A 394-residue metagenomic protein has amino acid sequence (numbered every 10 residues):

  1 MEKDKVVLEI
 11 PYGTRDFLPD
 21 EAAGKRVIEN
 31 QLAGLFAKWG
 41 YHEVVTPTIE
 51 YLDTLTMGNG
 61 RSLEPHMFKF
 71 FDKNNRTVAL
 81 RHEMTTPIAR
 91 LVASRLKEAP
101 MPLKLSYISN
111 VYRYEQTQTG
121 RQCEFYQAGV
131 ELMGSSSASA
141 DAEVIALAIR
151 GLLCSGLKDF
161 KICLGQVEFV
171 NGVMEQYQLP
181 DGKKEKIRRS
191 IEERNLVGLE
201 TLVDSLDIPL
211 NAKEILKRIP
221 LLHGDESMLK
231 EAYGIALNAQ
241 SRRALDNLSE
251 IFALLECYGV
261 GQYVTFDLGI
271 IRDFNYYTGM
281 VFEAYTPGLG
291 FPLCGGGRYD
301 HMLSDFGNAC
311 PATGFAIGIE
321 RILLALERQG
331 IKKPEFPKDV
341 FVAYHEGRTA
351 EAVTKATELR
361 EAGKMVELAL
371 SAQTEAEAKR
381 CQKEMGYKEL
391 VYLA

Functional and structural regions predicted by a protein language model:
M1-T86, S94, A142, C163: TRNA-binding/sensing appendages of the translation machinery
E2, A22-W39, E50-D53, T85-E98 (+2 more regions): Positively charged, Gly/Ser-enriched RNA/tRNA-binding surfaces
G58-S62, Q176-Y177, M280, C381-M385: Short low-complexity, flexible loop/linker segments enriched in glycine and/or proline with clustered acidic
H66-D72, Q178-T201, I208: Acidic, His- and aromatic-enriched active-site or binding-groove loops in soluble protein domains that engage sugars
K69-L80, R189-E192, L390-A394: Short, basic, helix/turn surface patches
C123-A128, L164-G172: Short, conserved phosphate-binding/catalytic loop or strand-edge motifs used in phosphoryl-/nucleotidyl-transfer
R150-C154, E168-Q176: Hydrophobic mid-domain F-helix/FG-region of cytochrome P450s
Q166, R194-N195, D225: Short, solvent-exposed helix-helix connector turns and helix-capping sites enriched in acidic/polar residues
